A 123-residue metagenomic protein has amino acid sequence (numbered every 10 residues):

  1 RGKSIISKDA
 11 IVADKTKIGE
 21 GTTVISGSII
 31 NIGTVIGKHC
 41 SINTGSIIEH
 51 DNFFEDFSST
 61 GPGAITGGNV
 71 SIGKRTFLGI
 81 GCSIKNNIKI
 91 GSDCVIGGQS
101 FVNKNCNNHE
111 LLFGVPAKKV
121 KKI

Functional and structural regions predicted by a protein language model:
R1-K3: Short hydrophobic/aromatic-enriched beta-strand-loop microsegments
I5-F113, A117-V120: Structural signal for interior beta-strand "rungs" in well-ordered beta-sheet cores of soluble enzyme domains
